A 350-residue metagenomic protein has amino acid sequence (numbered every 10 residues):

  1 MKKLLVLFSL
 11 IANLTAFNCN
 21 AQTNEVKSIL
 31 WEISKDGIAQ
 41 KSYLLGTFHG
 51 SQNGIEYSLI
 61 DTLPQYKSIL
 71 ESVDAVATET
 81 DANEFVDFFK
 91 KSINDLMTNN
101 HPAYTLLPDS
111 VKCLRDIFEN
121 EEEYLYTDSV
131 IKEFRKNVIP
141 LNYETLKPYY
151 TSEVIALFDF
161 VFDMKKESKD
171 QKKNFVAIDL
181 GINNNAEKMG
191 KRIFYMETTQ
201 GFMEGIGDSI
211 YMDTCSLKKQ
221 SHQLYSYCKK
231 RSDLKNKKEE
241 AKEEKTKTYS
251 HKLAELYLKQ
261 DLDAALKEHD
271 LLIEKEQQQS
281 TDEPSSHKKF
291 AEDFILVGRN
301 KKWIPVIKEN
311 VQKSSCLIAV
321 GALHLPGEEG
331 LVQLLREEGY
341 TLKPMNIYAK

Functional and structural regions predicted by a protein language model:
L4-L14: Sec-dependent N-terminal signal peptides
L7, S72-V73, M189, K313-S314 (+1 more regions): Structured helix-beta-strand junction loops
A16-T23: Boundary at the C-terminal end of the N-terminal hydrophobic targeting segment
T23, E56-L59, F175, L296-N300: A conditional alpha-helix N-cap/helix-loop micro-motif detector
T23-I38: Short N-terminal segments immediately surrounding and downstream of signal-peptide cleavage
S34-H287, A291: Structured, acidic catalytic/metal-binding patches in enzyme active sites
E276-K350: A cross-kingdom marker for long, charged
